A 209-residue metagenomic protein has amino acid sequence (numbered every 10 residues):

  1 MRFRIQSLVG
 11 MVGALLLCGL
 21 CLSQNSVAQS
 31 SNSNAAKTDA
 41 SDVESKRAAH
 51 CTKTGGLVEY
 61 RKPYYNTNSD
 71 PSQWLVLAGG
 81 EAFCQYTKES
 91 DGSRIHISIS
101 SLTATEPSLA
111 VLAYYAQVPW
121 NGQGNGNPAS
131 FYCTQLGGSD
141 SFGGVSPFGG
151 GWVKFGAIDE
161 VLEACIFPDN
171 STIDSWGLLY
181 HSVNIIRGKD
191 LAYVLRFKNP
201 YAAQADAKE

Functional and structural regions predicted by a protein language model:
R2-V12: Bacterial N-terminal signal peptides that target proteins for export
Q6-S7, L16, D39, N121: Generic detector of short alpha-helix boundary/capping microenvironments and adjacent low-complexity segments
G10-C21: Bacterial N-terminal signal peptides
Q24-V27: Sec/Tat signal peptide C-region and signal peptidase I cleavage site
Q29-E209: Mitochondrial intermembrane space
